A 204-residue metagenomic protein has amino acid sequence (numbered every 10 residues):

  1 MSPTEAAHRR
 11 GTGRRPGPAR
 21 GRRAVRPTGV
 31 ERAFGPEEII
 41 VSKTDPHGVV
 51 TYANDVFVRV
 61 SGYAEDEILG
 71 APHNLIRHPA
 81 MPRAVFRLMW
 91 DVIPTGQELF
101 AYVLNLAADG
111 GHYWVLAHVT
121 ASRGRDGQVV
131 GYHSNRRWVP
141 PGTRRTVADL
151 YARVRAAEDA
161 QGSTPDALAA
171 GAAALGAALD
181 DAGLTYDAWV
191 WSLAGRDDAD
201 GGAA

Functional and structural regions predicted by a protein language model:
M1-R23, A174, A178-A204: Non-catalytic interaction/Regulatory regions outside core domains
G11, A19-A157: Sensory/regulatory domains in signal-transduction proteins
G124-V190, A194-D198: Sensory coupling linkers of modular signal transduction proteins
